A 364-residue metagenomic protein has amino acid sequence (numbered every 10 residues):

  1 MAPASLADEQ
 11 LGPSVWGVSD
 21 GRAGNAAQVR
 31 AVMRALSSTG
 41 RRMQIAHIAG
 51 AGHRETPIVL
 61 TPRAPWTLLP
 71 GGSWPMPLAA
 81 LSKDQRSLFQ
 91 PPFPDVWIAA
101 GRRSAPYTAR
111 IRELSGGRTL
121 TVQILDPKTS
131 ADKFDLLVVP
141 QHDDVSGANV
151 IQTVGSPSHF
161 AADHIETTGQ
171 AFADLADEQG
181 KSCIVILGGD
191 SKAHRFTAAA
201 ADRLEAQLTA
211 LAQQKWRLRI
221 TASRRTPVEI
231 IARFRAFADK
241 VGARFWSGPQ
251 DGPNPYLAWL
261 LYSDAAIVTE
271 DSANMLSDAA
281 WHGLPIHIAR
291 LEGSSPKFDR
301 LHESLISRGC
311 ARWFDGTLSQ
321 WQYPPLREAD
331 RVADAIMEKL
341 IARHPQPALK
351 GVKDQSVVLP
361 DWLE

Functional and structural regions predicted by a protein language model:
G17-V18, R22-I151: Active-site and donor-binding regions of nucleotide-sugar-utilizing enzymes
A131-T197, F314-L326, D330: A nucleotide-sugar donor-handling region in carbohydrate enzymes
V138-V139, L218-R224, H287-R290: Short internal beta-strands
D190-A222, T226-P227: Conserved catalytic-core segment of nucleotide-activated headgroup transferases in glycan assembly
R225-A238: Short, structured helix-loop element that forms part of the nucleotide-activated donor/catalytic region
R235-N274: Donor nucleotide-activated moiety binding/catalytic core segment of transferases that use nucleotide-activated donors
N274-P324: Catalytic binding pocket for nucleotide-activated donors in carbohydrate/polymer assembly enzymes
E303-E364: Leloir-type glycosyltransferase catalytic cores
